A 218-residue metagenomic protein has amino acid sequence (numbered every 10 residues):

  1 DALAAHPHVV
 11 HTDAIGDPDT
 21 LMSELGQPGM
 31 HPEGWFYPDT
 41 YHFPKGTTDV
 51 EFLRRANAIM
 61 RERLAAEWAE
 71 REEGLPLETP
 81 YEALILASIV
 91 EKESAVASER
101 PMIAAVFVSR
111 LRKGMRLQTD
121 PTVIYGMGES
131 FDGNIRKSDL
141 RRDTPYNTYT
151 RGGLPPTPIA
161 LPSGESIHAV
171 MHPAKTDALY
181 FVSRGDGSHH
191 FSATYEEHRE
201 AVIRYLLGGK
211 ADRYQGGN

Functional and structural regions predicted by a protein language model:
A5-T12, T20-N218: Bacterial extracytoplasmic/cell-wall-associated proteins, especially those involved in peptidoglycan
